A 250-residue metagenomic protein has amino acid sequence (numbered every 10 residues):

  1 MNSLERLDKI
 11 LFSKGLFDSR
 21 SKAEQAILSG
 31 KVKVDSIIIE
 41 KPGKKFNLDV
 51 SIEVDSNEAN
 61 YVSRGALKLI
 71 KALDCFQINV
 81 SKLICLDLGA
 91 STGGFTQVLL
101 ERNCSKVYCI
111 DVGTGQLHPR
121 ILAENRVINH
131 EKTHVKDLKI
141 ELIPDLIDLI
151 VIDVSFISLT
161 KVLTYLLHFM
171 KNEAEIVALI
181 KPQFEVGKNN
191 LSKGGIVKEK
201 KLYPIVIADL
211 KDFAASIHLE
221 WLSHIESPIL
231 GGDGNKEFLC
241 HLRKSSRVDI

Functional and structural regions predicted by a protein language model:
M1-V50: A basic, amphipathic helix-loop patch mediating RNA/tRNA/ribosome contacts
R64-L83: Conserved alpha-helix/loop element of class I SAM-dependent methyltransferases that forms part of the SAM/SAH-binding
S81-S91: Conserved class I S-adenosyl-L-methionine
T92-C104: Conserved SAM-binding loop of SAM-dependent methyltransferases across substrates and taxa, primarily the Class I
Y108-L159: S-adenosyl-L-methionine
T160-V177: A short glycine-rich, Lys/Arg-flanked "PGG" loop and its adjoining helix->strand segment in the class I
P182-K198: Short, glycine-/aromatic-enriched active-site segment of Class I SAM-dependent methyltransferases
I229-I250: Core SAM-dependent methyltransferase catalytic element
